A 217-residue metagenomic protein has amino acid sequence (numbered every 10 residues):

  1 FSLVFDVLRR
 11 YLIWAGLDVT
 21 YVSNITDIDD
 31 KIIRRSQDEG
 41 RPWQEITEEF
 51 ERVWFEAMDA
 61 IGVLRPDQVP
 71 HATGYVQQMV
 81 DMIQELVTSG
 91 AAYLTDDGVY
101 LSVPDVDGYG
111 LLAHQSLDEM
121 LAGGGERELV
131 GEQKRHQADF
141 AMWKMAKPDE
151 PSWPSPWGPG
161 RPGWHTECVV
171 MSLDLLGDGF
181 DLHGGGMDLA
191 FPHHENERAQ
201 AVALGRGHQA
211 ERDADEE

Functional and structural regions predicted by a protein language model:
F1-E217: NTP-dependent nucleotidyl-transfer catalytic core
